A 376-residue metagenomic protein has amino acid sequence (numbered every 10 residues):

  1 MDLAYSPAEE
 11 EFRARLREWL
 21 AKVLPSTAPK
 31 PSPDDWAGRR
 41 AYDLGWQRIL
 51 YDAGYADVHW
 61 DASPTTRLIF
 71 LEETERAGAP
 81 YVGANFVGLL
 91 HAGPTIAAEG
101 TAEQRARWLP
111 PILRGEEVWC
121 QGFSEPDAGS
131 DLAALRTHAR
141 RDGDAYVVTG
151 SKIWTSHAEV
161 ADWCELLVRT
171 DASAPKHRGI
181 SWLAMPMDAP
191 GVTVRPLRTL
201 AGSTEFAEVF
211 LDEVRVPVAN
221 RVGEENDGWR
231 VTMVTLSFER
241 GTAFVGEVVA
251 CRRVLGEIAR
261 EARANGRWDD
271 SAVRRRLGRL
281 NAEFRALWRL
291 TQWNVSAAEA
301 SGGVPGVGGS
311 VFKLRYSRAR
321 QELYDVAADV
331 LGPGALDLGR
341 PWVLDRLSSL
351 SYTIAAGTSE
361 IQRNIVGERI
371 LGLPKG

Functional and structural regions predicted by a protein language model:
M1-F86, R107, P111, E257 (+5 more regions): Amphipathic, small/basic residue-rich leader segments at the start of a protein or domain
D2, I69-F70, H91, W229-F244 (+1 more regions): Glycine-rich phosphate/cofactor-binding loops in nucleotide/flavin-utilizing enzymes
Y5, V192-L287, Y352: Glycine-rich beta->alpha junctions and the first turn(s) of the following alpha-helix
A28-A37, R263, R267-R274, R285-R340: C-terminal helix-coil-helix/basic helical segment that borders enzyme active sites and/or dimer interfaces and provides
L44-A106, P110, R114-G115, H157-W163 (+6 more regions): Internal helix-loop-helix
G115-F123, L167: A short, Trp-centered hydrophobic/proline-enriched beta-strand micro-motif
T137-R140: A structural signal for short hydrophobic beta-strand segments in well-ordered beta-sheet cores
A145, T149-R195: A short core secondary-structure module
